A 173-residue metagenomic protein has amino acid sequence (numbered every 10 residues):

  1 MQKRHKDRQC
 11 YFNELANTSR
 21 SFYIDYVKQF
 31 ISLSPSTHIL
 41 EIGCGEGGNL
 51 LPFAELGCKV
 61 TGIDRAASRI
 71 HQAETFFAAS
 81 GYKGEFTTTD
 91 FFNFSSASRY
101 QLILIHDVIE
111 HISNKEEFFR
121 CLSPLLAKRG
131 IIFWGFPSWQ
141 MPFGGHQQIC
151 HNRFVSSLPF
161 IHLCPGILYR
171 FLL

Functional and structural regions predicted by a protein language model:
M1-S98, L102, F119: Conserved N-terminal segment of class I S-adenosyl-L-methionine
T37, R129-G130: Surface-exposed loop/turn positions
L56, K128-R129: Structured helix-beta-strand junction loops
A67, I112-S113: A structural helix-start
N93, E110, M141: Active-site micro-motifs of SAM-dependent methyltransferase domains
I105-V108: A short beta-strand submotif of the Rossmann-like class I SAM-dependent methyltransferase core that lines
S113-P124, I131-L173: S-adenosyl-L-methionine-dependent methyltransferase catalytic module, highlighting the catalytic core
